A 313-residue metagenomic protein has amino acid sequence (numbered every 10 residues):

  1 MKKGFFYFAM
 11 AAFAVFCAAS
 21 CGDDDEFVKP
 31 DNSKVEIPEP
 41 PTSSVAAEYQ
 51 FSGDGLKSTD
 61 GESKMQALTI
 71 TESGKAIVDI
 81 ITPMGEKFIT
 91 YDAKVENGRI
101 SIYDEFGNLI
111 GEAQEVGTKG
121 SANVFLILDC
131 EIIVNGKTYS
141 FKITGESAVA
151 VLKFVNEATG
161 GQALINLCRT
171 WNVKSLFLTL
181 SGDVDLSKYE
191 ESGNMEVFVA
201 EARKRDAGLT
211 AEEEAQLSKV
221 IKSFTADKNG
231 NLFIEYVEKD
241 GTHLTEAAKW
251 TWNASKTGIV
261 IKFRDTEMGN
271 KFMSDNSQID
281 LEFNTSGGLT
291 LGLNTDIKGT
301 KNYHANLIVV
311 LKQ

Functional and structural regions predicted by a protein language model:
M1-F8: Bacterial N-terminal signal peptides that target proteins for export
G4, G22-L178, Q313: Acidic/polar, low-complexity intrinsically disordered N-terminal segments immediately downstream of a Sec signal
F16-S20: C-terminal motif of bacterial Sec signal peptides marking the signal peptidase cleavage site
S52-G74, V173-N229, I261-F263: Short, solvent-exposed loop/hinge segments that bridge or flank secondary-structure elements
E62, K75-I127, A207-G287: Contiguous, well-ordered beta-strand patches that form the walls/edges of small beta-barrel/beta-sandwich domains
C130-V134, L291-N302: Short, exposed beta-strand-loop hairpins at the edges of beta-sheets in extracellular/periplasmic proteins
W171-T179, A247-W252, G269, N294: Buried hydrophobic residues that stabilize the cores of well-folded domains
Y303-Q313: Short, low-complexity, Pro/Ser/Thr/Gly-rich segments in the mature regions of secreted, periplasmic
